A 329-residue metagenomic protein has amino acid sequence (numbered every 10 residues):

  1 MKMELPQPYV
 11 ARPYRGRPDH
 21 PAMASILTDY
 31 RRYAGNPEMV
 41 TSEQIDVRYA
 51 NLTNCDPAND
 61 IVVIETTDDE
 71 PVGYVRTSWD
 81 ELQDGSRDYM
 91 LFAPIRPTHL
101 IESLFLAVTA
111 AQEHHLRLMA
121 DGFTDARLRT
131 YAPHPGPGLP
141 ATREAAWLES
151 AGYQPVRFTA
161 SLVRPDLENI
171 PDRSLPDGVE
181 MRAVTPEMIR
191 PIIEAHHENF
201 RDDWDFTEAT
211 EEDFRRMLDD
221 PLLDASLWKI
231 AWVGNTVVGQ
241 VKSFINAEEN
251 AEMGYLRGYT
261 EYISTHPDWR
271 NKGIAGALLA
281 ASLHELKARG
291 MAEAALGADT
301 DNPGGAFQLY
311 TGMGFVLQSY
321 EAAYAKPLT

Functional and structural regions predicted by a protein language model:
M1-M3, W79-D88, F92-D177, A322-K326: Acyl-donor-binding surface of acyltransferase catalytic domains
M1-P18, A24, D29-A34, Q154 (+1 more regions): Conserved N-terminal entry element of GNAT/NAT acetyltransferase domains
P8, A160-V179, A292-F307, M313-T329: C-terminal "cap" of GNAT-fold acetyltransferases
R12-R17, T28-G122, V233-G234, V238-L256: Conserved donor-binding loop and adjoining core beta-sheet/short helix segment in diverse acyl/aminoacyl transferases
I101-L118, Y262-T265, N271-A288, E293 (+1 more regions): Conserved acetyl-CoA-binding loop-helix of GNAT-fold acetyltransferases
L128-P133, T260, A294-A298: Conserved hydrophobic beta-strand within the GNAT/NAT acetyltransferase core sheet that lines the active-site cleft
E144, L148, Y310, F315: Conserved active-site tyrosine of GNAT-family acetyltransferases
E168-G258: Flexible, substrate/cofactor-facing loop regions flanked by secondary structure within enzyme catalytic domains
